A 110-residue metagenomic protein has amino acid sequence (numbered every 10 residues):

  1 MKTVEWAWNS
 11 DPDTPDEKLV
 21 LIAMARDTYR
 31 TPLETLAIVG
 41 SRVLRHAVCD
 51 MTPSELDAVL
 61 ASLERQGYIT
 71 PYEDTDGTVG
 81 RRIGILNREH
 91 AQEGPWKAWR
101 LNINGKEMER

Functional and structural regions predicted by a protein language model:
M1-A47, Y68, E107-R110: Short recognition helix of helix-turn-helix/winged-helix DNA-binding domains
V4-S10, S62, K97-W99: Bulky hydrophobic/aromatic packing residues
D13, D76-G77, P95: Coiled-coil-like amphipathic alpha-helices with heptad-repeat character
T28-H90: Winged helix-turn-helix DNA-binding recognition segment
N87-R110: Short, amphipathic alpha-helical interaction segments positioned at domain boundaries
